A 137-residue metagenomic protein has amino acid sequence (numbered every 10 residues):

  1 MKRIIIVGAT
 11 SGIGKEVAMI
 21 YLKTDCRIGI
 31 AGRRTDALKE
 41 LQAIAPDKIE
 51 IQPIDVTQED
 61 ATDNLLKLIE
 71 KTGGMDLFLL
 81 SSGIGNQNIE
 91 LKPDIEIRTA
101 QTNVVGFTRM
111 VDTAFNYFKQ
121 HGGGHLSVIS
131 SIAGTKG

Functional and structural regions predicted by a protein language model:
T10-S11: Conserved glycine-rich cofactor-binding loop
C26-E40: Conserved glycine-rich Rossmann-like NAD(P)H-binding loop of the short-chain dehydrogenase/reductase
A45-D60: Rossmann-fold cofactor-recognition segment
L79, M110-A114, F118: Hydrophobic positions on the long internal alpha-helix of Rossmann-like NAD(P)-dependent oxidoreductase domains
S81-Q87: Conserved NAD(P)H cofactor-binding loop of Rossmann-fold oxidoreductase domains
I89-Q101: Short alpha-helical oligomerization interface
S131: Residue(s) in the substrate-gating loop at a strand-loop-helix junction that position the organic substrate next
